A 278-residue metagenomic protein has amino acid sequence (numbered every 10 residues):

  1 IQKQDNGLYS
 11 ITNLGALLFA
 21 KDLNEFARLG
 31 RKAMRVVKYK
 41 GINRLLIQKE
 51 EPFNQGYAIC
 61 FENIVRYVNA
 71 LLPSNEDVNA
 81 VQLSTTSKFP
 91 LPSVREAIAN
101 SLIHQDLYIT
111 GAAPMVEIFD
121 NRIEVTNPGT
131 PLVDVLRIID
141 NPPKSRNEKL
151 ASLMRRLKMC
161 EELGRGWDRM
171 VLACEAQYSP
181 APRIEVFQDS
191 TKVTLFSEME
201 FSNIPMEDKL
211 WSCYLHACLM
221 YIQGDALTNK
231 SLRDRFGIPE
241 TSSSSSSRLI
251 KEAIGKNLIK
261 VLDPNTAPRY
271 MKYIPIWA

Functional and structural regions predicted by a protein language model:
I1-T110, I118-D120, T126, P131-P143 (+1 more regions): Active-site helix-to-loop segments that bind/position phosphate- or nucleotide-bearing substrates and donors across
F89, P239-E252: Short amphipathic alpha-helical interaction segments
I123-K158, M199-C218: Glycine-rich/acidic phosphate-handling loop/turn and adjacent ATP-lid/helix of nucleotide-binding kinase/ATPase domains
L157-P205: Long, low-complexity, charged/polar intrinsically disordered regions in eukaryotic proteins
Q223-F236: Short acidic, hydrophobic short linear motifs in intrinsically disordered regions
I254-N265: A short, conserved structural fragment
P264-A278: Short, cationic-aromatic polyanion-contact patches
